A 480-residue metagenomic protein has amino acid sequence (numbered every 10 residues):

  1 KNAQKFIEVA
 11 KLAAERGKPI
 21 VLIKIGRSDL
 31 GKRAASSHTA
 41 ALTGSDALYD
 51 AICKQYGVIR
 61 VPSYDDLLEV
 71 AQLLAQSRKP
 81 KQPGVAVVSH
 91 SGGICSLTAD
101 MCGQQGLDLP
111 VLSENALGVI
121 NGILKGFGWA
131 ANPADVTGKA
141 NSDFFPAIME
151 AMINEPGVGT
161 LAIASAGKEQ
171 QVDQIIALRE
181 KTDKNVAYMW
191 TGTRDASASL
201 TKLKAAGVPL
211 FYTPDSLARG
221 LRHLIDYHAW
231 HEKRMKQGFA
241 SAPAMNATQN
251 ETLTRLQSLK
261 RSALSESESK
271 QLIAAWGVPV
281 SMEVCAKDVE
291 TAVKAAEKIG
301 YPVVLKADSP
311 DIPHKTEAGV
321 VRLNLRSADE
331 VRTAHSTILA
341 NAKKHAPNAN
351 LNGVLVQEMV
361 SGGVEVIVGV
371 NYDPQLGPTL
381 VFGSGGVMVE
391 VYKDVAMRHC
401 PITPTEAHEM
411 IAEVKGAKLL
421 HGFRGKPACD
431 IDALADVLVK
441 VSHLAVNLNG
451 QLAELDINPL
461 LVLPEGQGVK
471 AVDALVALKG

Functional and structural regions predicted by a protein language model:
K1-G480: Catalytic-core regions of core metabolic enzymes, especially those transforming organic acids/acyl-group intermediates
